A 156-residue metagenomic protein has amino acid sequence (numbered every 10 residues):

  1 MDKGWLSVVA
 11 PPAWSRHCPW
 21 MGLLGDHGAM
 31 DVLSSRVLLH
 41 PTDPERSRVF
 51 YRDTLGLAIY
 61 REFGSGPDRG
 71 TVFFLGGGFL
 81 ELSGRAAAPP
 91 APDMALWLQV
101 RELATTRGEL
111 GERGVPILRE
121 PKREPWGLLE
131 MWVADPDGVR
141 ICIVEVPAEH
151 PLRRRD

Functional and structural regions predicted by a protein language model:
M1-P11: Extreme N-terminal basic, low-complexity initiation segments that serve as generic localization/processing leaders
A10-A13, A29: Ala/Thr-enriched low-complexity intrinsically disordered regions
H17-R48, M94-L96, P147-D156: N-terminal beta-strand motif that seeds the catalytic metal site of vicinal oxygen chelate
D31, L38-L80: Core segments of cupin and vicinal oxygen chelate
L33-T42, T71-F74, A87-R113, L129-A134 (+1 more regions): Vicinal oxygen chelate
A88, P125, V146-H150: A short acidic/small-residue loop/turn micro-motif
